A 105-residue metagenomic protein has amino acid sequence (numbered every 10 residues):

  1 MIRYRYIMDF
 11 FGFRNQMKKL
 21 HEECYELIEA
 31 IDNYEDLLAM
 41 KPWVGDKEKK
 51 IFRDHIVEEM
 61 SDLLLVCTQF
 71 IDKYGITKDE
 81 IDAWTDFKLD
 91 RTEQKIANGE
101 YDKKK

Functional and structural regions predicted by a protein language model:
M1-K105: Flexible "arm" and connector segments at domain edges
